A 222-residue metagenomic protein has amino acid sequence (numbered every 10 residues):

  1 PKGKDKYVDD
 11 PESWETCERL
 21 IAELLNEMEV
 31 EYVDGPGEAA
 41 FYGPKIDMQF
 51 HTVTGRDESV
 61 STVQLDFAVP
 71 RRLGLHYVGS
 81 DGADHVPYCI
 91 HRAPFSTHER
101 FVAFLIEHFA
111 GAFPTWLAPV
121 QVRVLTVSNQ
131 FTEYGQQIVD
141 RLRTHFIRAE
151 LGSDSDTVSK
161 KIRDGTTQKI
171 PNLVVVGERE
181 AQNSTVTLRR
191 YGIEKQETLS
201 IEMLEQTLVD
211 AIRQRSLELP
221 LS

Functional and structural regions predicted by a protein language model:
P1-S222: NTP/phosphate- and nucleic-acid-binding module
